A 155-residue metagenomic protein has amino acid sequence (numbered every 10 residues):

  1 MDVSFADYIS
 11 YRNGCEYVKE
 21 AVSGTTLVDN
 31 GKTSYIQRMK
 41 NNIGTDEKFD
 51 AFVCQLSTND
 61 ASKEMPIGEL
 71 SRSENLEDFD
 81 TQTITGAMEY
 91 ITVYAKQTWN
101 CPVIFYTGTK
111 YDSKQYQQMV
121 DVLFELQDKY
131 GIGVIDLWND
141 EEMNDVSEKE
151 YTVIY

Functional and structural regions predicted by a protein language model:
D2-D78: Conserved SGNH/GDSL esterase-like catalytic core that processes O-acyl groups on lipids and polysaccharides
I9-S10, A95-K96, L126-Q127, I132: A generic structural signal for well-ordered alpha-helical segments
Q55-N59, E89-L123: Active-site segments of SGNH/GDSL-like serine hydrolases that catalyze O-acetyl group transfer/hydrolysis on lipids
N59-Q82, T109-M119, E142-M143: Serine-dependent acyl-ester chemistry module
I84, M88: Aromatic/hydrophobic pocket-lining residues that form the small-molecule binding cavity in soluble enzyme cores
G108-Y155: Catalytic His-Asp segment of secreted/periplasmic serine-dependent ester chemistry enzymes
